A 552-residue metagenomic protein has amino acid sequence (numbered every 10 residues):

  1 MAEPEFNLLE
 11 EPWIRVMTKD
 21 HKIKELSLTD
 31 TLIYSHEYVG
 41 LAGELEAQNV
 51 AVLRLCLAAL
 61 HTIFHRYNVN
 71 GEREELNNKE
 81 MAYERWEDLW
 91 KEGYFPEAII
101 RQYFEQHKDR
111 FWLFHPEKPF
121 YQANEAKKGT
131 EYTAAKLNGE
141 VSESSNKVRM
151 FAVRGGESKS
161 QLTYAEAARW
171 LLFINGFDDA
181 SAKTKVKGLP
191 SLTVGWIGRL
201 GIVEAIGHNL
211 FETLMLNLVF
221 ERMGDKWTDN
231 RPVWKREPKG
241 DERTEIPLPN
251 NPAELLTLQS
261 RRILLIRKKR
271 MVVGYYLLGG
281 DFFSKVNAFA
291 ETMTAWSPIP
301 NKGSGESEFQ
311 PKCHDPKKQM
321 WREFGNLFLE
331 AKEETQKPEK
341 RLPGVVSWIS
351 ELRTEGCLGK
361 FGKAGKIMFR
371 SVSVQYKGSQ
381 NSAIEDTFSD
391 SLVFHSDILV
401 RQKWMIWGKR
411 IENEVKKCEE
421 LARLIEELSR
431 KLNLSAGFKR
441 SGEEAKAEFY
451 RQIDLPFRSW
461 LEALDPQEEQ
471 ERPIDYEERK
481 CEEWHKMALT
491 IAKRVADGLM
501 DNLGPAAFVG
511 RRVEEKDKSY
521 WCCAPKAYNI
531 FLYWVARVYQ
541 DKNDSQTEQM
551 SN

Functional and structural regions predicted by a protein language model:
M1-N146, F173, D178-N552: Extended alpha-helical scaffolding segments
G155-S158: Flanking scaffold residues of small Cys/His-coordinated metal-binding clusters
T163-E166: Short Cys/His-rich metal-coordination motifs, predominantly Zn2+-binding knuckles/fingers
A168-L171: Short functional micro-motifs and their immediate structural scaffolds
